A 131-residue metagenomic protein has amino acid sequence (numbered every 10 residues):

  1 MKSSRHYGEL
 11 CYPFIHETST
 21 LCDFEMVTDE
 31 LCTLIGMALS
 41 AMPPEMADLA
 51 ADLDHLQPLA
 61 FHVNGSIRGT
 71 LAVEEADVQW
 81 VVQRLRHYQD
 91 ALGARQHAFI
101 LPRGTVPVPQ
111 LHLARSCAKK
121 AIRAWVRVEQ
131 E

Functional and structural regions predicted by a protein language model:
M1-E131: Phosphate/pyrophosphate-binding loop motifs in nucleotide- or prenyl diphosphate-using proteins
